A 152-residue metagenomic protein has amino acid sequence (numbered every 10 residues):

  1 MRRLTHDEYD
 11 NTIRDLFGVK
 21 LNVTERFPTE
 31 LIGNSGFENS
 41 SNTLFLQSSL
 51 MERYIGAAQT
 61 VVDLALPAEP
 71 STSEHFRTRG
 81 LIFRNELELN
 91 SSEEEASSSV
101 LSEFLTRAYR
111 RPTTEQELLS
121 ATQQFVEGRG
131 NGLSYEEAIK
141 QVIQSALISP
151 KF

Functional and structural regions predicted by a protein language model:
M1-F152: Low-complexity, glycine/serine/threonine/alanine-rich intrinsically disordered linker and propeptide segments
